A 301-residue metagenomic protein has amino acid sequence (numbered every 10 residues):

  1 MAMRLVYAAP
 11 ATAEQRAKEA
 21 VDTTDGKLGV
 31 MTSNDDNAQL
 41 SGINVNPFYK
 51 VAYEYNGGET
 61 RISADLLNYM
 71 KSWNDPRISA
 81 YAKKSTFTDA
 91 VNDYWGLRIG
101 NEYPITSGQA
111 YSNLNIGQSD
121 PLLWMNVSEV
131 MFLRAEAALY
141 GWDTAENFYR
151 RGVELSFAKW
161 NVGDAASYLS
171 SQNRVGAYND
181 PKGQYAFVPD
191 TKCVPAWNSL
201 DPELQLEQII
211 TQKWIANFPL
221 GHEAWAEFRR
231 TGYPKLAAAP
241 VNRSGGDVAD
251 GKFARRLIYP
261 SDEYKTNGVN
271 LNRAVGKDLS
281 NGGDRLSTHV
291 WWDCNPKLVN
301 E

Functional and structural regions predicted by a protein language model:
M1-A8: Hydrophobic alpha-helical segments with transmembrane-like composition
V6, S63, S79, G100 (+2 more regions): Small/flexible residues
A9-A11, W142-D143, Y233: Residue-level recognition of short, well-ordered coil/turn positions that link secondary-structure elements
A11-T12, G283: Exposed, interaction-prone regions of secreted/extracellular proteins
E14-R134, L139-Y140, A145-Q212, A216 (+1 more regions): Hydrophobic-face positions in mid-chain alpha helices that act as interaction patches
F157, N161-G163, L169-E301: C-terminal functional modules
